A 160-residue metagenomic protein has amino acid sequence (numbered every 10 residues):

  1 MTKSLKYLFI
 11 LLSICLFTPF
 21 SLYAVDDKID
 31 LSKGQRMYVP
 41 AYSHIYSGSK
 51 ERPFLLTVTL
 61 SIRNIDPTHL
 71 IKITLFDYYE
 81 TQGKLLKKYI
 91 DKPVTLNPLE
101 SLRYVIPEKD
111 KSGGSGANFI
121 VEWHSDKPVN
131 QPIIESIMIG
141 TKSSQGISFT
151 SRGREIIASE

Functional and structural regions predicted by a protein language model:
M1-F9: Bacterial N-terminal signal peptides that target proteins for export
F9-P19: Bacterial N-terminal signal peptides
F20-D26: Sec/Tat signal peptide C-region and signal peptidase I cleavage site
D26, D110-E160: Terminal connector regions
R52-T59, A117: Short, solvent-exposed loop/turn segments enriched in Ser/Thr/Gly
I62-H69: Asparagine-centered strand-capping/turn motif at beta-strand->loop junctions
H69-F76, K87-Y89, Q131-E135: Short, hydrophobic/aromatic beta-strand segments
E80-N118: Intrinsically disordered, low-complexity Pro/Gly/Ser/Thr-rich segments with frequent PxxP/GP/PP motifs and embedded
